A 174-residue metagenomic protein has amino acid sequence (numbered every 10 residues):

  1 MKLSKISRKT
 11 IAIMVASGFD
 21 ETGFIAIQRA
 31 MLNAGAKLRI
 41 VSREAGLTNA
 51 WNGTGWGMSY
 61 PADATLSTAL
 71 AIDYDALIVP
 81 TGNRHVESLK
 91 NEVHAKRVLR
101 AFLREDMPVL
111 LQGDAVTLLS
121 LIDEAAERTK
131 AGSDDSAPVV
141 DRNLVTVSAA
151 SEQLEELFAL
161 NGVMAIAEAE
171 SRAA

Functional and structural regions predicted by a protein language model:
M1-L47, T54, M58-L110, D114-A174: Active-site-adjacent pocket-lining segments in enzyme domains
